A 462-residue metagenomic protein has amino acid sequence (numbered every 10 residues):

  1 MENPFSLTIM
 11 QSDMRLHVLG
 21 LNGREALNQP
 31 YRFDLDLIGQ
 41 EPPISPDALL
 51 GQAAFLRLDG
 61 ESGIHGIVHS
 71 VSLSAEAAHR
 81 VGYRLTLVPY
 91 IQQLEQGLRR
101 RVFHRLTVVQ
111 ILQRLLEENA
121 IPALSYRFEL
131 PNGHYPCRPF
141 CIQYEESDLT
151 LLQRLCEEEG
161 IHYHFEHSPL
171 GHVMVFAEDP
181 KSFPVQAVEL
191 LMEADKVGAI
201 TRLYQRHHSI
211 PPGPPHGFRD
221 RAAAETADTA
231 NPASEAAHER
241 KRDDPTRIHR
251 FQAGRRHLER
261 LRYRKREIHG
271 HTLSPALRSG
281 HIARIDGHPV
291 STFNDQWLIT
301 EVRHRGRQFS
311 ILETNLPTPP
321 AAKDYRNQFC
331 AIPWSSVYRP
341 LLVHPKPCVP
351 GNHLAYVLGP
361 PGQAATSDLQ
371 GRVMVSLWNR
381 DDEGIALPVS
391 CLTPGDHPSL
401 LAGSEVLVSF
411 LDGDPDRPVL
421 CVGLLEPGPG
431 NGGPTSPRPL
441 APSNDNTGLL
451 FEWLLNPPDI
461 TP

Functional and structural regions predicted by a protein language model:
M1-P462: Amphipathic alpha-helical and helix-coil boundary elements used as assembly and membrane-proximal scaffolds
